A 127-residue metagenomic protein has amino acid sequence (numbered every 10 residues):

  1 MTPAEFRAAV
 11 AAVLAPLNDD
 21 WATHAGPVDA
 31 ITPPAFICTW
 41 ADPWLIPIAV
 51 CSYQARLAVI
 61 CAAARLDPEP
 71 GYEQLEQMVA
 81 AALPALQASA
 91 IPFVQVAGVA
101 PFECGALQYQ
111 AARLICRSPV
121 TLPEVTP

Functional and structural regions predicted by a protein language model:
M1-A30, W40-P127: Charged, amphipathic alpha-helical segments and their flanking helix caps
F36-C38: Broad, structure-driven detector of short, well-ordered beta-strand segments within folded domains
